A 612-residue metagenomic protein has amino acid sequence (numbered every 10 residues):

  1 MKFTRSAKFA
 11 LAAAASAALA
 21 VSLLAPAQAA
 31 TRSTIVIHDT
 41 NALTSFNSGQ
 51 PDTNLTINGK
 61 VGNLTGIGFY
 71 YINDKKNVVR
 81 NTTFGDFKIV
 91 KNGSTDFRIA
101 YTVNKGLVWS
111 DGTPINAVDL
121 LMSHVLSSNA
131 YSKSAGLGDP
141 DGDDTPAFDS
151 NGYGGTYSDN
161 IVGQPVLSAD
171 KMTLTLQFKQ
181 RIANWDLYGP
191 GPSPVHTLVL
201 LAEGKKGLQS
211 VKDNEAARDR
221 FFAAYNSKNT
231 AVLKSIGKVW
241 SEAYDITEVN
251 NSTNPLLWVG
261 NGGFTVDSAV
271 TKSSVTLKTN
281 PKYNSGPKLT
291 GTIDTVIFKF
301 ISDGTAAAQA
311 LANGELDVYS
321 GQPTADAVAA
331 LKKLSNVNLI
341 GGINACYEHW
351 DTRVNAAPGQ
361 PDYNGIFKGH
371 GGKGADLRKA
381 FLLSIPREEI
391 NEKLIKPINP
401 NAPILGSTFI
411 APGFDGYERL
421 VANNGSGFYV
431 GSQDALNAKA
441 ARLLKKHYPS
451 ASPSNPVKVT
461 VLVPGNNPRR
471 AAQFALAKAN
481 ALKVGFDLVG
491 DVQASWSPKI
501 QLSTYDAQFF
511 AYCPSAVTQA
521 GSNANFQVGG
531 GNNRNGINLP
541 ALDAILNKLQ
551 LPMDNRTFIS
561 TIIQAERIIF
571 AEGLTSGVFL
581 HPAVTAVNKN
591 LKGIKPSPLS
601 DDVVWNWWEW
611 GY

Functional and structural regions predicted by a protein language model:
M1-A29: Secretory targeting and sorting signals
K2-F3, D74, Y101-A135, P255-W258 (+3 more regions): Extracytoplasmic/periplasmic ligand-capture domains
T34-D39, Y101-K105, M172-I182, T276-P281 (+1 more regions): Short, hydrophobic/aromatic-enriched beta-strand segments in well-ordered soluble domains
H38-G93: N-terminal lobe/hinge region of extracytoplasmic solute-binding protein
T82-N92, V162-L167, V266, V584 (+2 more regions): Short amphipathic beta-strand and strand-loop transition segments with alternating hydrophobic
P140-S241: Surface-exposed binding/hinge segments that line and control ligand-binding clefts or catalytic entry sites
K234-A269: Alpha-helix-centered segments that form part of catalytic cores
V587-Y612: Long beta-strand-rich cores associated with HINT superfamily self-processing modules
